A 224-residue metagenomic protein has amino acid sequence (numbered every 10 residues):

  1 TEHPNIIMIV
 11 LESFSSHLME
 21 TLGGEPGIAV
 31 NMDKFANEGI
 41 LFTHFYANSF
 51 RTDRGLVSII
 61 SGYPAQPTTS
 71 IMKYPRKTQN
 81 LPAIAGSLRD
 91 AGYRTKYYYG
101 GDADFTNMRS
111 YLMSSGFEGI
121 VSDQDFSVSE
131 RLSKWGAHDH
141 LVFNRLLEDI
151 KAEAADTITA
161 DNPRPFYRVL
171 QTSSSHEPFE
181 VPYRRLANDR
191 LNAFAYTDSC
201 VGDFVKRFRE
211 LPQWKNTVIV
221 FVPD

Functional and structural regions predicted by a protein language model:
T1-D224: Solvent-exposed soluble domains appended to multi-pass membrane proteins
